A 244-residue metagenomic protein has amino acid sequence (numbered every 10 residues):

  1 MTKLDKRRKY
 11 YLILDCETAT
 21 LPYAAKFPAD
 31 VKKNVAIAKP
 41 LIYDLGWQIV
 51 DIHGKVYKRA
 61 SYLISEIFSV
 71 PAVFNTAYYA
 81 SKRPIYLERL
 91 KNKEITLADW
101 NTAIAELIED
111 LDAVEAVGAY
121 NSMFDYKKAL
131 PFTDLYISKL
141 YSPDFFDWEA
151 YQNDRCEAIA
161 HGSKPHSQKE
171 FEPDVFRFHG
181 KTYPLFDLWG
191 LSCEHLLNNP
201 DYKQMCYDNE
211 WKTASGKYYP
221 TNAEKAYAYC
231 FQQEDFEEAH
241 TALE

Functional and structural regions predicted by a protein language model:
K3-D134: Conserved non-catalytic scaffold segment of RNase H-like nuclease domains
D5-K6, R177-F178, D235-F236: Short hydrophobic "helix-edge" motifs at membrane interfaces and signal-peptide entry regions
L14, F186, E244: Single, functionally critical "micro-switch" positions that shape active/binding sites and transmembrane helices
A25-K32, P200-K217: Short, flexible/disordered intra-domain loops and linkers
N34-L41, D99-A103, P173-Y183, A214-A226: Glycine-rich, flexible loop segments associated with nucleotide phosphate handling
P40-G54, G180-E194, F231-Q232: A short, hydrophobic secondary-structure junction motif
Y79-D201, C206: Conserved DEDDh/DEDDy metal-dependent 3′-5′ exonuclease domain
E115-M123, K127-K128, F132, C206-E244: Acidic, Mg2+-coordinating catalytic module of metal-dependent nucleases/exonucleases that use a two-metal-ion mechanism
